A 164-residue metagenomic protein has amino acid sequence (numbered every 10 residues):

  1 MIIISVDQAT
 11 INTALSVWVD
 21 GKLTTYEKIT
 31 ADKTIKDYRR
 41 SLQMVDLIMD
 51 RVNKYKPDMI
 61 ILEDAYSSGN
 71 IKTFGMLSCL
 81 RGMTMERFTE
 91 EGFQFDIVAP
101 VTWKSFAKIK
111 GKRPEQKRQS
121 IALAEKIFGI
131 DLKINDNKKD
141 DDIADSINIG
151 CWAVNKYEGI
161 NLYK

Functional and structural regions predicted by a protein language model:
M1-K164: Phosphate- and other anionic-substrate recognition elements at nucleic-acid/protein interfaces
